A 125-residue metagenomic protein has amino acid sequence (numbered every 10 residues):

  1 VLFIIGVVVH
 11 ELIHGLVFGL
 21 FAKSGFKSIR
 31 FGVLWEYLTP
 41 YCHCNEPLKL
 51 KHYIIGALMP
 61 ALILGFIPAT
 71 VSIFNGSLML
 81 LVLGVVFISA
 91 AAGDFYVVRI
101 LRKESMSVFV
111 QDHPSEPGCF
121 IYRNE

Functional and structural regions predicted by a protein language model:
V1-L2, G19, V33: Active-site scaffold of zinc-dependent metalloenzymes
V1-V7, Y53: Short pre-active-site segment immediately N-terminal to the catalytic Zn-binding motif
G6-G19, P60: Active-site recognition of the HExxH zinc-binding catalytic motif
H14-K27, E104: Catalytic Zn2+-binding segment of zinc metalloproteases
V33-N124: Metalloprotease/metallohydrolase-associated module, dominated by Zn2+-dependent proteases
